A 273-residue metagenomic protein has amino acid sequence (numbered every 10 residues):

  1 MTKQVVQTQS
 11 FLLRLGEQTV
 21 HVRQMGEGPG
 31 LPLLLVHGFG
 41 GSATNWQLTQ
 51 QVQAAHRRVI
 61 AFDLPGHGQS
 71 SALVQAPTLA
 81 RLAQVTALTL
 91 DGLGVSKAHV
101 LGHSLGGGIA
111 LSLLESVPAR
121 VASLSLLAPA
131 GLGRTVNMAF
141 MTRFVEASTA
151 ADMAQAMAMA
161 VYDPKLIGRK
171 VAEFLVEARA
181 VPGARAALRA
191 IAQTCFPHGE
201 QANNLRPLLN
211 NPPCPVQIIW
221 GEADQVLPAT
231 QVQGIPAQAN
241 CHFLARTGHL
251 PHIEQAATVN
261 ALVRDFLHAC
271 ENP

Functional and structural regions predicted by a protein language model:
M1-L33, A54-R57, V95-S96, Y162 (+1 more regions): Alpha/beta-hydrolase fold catalytic core
L15-Q18, R23, Q47, I60-L105 (+1 more regions): Active-site loop/oxyanion-hole signature of alpha/beta-hydrolase fold enzymes
H21-Q69: Conserved HGGG/HGGXW glycine-rich cap/lid loop of the alpha/beta-hydrolase fold
V36, L64, L127, L244-T247: Alpha/beta-hydrolase
Q51, N211, P215-T247: Conserved loop-alpha-helix segment in the C-terminal half of the alpha/beta-hydrolase fold that carries the catalytic
L111-S116, A122-M153: Flexible "cap/lid" loop of the alpha/beta hydrolase fold
A147-N211: Conserved alpha/beta-hydrolase catalytic His-Asp/Glu region
A239-P273: Catalytic active-site module of serine/aspartate enzymes centered on a nucleophile-bearing elbow/loop
